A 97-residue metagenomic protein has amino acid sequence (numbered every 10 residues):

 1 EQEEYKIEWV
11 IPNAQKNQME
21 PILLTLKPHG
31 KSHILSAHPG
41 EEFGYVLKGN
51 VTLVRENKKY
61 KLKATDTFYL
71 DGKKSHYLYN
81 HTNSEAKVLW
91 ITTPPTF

Functional and structural regions predicted by a protein language model:
E1-I34, W90-T92, T96: A short glycine-rich, His/Asp/Glu-containing loop-to-beta-strand
Y5, K63, G72-F97: Ligand-binding loop in jelly-roll beta-barrel domains
V10, E56-G72: Short acidic-glycine-tyrosine-enriched beta hairpin
N17-Q18, P39-G40, E85: Short acidic/glycine-enriched loop/turn segments that link adjacent beta-strands
T25-L26, S36-L53: Short, conserved beta-strand element in jelly-roll/cupin
S32-H38, Y79-H81: Short histidine-centered beta-strand/loop micro-motifs that create catalytic or ligand/metal-coordination sites
